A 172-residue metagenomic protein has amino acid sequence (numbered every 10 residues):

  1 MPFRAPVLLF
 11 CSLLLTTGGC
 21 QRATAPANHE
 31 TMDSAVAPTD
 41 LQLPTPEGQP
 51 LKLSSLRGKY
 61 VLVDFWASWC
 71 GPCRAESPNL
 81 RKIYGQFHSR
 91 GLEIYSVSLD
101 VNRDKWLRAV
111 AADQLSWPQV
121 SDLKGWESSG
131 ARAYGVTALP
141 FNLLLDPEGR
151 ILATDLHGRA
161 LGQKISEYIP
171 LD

Functional and structural regions predicted by a protein language model:
M1-V7: Bacterial N-terminal signal peptides that target proteins for export
T16-G19: C-terminal motif of bacterial Sec signal peptides marking the signal peptidase cleavage site
A23-S54, W117, P170-L171: N-terminal "domain-start" segment that seeds a small globular fold
L53-R74: Short active-site neighborhood of thiol/selenol oxidoreductases, capturing the structured segment around
R57-K59, S89, V136: Active-site acidic short loop of glycosyltransferases
A75-D113, G125-R132: Structural microenvironment flanking redox-active thiols in thiol-disulfide oxidoreductases
D113-L115, D122-P170: Thiol/disulfide oxidoreductase modules built on the thioredoxin-like
